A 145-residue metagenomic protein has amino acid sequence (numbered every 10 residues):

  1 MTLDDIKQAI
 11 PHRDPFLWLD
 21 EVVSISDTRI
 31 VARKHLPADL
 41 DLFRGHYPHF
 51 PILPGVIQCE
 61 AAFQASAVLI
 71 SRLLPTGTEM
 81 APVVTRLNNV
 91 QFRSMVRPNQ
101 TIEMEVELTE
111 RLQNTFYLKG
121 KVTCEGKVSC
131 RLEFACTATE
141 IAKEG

Functional and structural regions predicted by a protein language model:
M1-I6, T101-M104: Short Pro/Gly-enriched beta-strand edge/turn motifs at strand-loop
K7, H49, F92-S94: Beta-strand-rich interaction surfaces with strong enrichment in secreted/lumenal proteins
R13-D14, L112: Short loop/turn motifs at secondary-structure junctions and domain boundaries
D14-L53: Catalytic strand-loop segment that frames the active site of acyl-thioester-processing enzymes
E21-S24, N89, S94, L108-E110: A residue-level detector for short acidic-glycine micro-motifs
D27, R97-E103, E107-G145: HotDog/MaoC-like acyl-thioester-processing domains
R44-S71, V84: Compact, glycine-rich, soluble single-domain proteins
S66-E103, S129-R131, C136-T139: Hydrophobic beta-strand-centered segment that forms part of the acyl-chain substrate-binding groove
